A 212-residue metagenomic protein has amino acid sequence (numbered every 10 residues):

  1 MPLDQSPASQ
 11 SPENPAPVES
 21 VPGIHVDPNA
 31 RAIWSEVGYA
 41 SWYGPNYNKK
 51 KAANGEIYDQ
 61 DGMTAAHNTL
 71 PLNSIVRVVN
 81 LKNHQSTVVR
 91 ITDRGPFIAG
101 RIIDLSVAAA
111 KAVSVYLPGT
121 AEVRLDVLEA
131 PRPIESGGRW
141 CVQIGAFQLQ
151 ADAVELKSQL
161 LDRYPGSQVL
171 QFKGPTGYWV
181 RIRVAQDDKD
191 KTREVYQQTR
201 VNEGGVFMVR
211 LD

Functional and structural regions predicted by a protein language model:
M1-C141, A146-E155, F172, Q198 (+1 more regions): Secreted/periplasmic proteins
Q148-D212: Extracytoplasmic
